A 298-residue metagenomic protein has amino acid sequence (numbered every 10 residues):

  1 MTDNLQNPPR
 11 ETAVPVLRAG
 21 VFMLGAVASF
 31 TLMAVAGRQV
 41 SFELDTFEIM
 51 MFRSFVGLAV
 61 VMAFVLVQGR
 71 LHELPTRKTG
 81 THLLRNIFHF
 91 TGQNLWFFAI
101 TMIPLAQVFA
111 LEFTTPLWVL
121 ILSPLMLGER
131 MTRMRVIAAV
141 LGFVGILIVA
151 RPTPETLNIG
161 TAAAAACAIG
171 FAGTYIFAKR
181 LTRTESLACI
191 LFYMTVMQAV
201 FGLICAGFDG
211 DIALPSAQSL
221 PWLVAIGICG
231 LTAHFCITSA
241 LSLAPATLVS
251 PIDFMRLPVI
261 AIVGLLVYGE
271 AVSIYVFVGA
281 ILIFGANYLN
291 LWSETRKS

Functional and structural regions predicted by a protein language model:
M1-G25, L58-L84, R133, V196-V224 (+2 more regions): Membrane-interface interhelical linkers
D3-N4, P258-S298: C-terminal-most transmembrane helix of multi-pass membrane proteins
V27-V35, M62, N86-N94, P116-I121 (+8 more regions): Hydrophobic/small/kink-forming positions within alpha-helical transmembrane segments of polytopic membrane proteins
V35-R38, T46-F47, V61, P154-P215 (+1 more regions): Transmembrane alpha-helical segments that form core, pore/gating elements of small-molecule transporters/exporters
D45-A59, F97-T115, L157-G170, S216-G230 (+1 more regions): Structural signature of hydrophobic alpha-helical transmembrane segments
F98, T115-I137, P258-F277: C-terminal transmembrane-helix exit sites in multi-pass transporters
V108-T114, L181-V196, H234-L265: Helix-helix packing/entry segments at the starts of transmembrane helices
M134-A150, C167, Y275-L291: Hydrophobic transmembrane alpha-helices of multi-pass small-molecule transport proteins
